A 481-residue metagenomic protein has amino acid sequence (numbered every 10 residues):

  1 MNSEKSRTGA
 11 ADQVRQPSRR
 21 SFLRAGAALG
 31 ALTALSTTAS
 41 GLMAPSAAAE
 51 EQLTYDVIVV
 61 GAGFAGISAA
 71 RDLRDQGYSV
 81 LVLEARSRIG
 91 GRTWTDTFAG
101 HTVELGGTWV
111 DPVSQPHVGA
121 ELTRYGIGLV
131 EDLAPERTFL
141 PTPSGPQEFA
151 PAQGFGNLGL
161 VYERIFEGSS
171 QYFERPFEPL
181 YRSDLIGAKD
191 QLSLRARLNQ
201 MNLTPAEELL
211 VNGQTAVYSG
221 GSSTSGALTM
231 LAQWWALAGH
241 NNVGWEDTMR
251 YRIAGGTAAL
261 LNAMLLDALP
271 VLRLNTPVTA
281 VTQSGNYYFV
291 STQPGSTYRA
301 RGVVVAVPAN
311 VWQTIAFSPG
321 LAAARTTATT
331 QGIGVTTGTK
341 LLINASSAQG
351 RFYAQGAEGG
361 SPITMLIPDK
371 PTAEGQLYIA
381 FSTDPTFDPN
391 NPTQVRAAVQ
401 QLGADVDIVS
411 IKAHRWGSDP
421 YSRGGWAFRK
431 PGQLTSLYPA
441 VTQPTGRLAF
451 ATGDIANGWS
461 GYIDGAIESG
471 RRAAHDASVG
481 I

Functional and structural regions predicted by a protein language model:
M1-P17, P45: N-terminal secretory signal peptides
T8-A11, A25-A27, R124, Y287 (+1 more regions): Conserved flavin/dinucleotide-binding core of flavoenzymes
P17-L35: N-terminal export leaders
S36-Q52: C-terminal region of N-terminal signal peptides and the immediate post-cleavage residues of exported proteins
E51-S169: N-terminal glycine-rich phosphate/pyrophosphate-binding loop and immediately adjacent elements
F177-P277, T282-Y287, A306, V311-A316: Active-site/ligand-binding neighborhood in enzyme catalytic cores
T282-Q283, Q293-R351: Central helical "cap/lid" subdomain
